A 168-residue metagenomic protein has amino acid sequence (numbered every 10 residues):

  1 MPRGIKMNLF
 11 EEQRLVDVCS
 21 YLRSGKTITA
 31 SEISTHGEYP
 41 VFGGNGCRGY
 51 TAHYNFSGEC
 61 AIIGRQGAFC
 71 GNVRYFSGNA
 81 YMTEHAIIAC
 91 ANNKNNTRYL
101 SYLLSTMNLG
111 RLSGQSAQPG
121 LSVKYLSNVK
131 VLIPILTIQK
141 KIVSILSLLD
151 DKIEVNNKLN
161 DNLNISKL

Functional and structural regions predicted by a protein language model:
M1-F42, N128-L168: Non-catalytic DNA-recognition/assembly elements of restriction-modification systems
G43-S105, L109, G114-A117, S122-L126: A short beta-sheet element
